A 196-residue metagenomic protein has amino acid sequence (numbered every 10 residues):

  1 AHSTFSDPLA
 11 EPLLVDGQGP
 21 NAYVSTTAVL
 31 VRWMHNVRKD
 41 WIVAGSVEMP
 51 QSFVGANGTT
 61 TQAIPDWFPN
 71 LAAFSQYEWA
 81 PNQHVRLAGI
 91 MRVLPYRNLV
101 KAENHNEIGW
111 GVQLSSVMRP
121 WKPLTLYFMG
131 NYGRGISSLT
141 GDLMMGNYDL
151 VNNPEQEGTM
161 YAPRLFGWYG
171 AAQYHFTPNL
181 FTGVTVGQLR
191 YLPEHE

Functional and structural regions predicted by a protein language model:
A1-F53, Q76-W79, V117-P120, F128 (+1 more regions): Outer membrane beta-barrel
D7, D16, D40, D66 (+4 more regions): Acidic-enriched, low-complexity/disordered segments with a strong bias for Aspartate over Glutamate
D7-L14, V47-N57, G89-P95, M144-P154: Flexible, solvent-exposed coil segments and beta strand-coil junctions, predominantly the extracellular/periplasmic
P20-V24, A63-P65, M160-Y161: Short Gly/Pro-enriched turn/cap motifs at secondary-structure boundaries
V24-T26, F68, G109: Short solvent-exposed loop/turn micro-motifs enriched in small/polar/acidic residues
V31, H35-L99: Internal metal/ion-chelating core segments
A73, Y77-E196: Detector for outer-membrane/organellar transmembrane beta-barrel domains, recognizing the amphipathic beta-strand
